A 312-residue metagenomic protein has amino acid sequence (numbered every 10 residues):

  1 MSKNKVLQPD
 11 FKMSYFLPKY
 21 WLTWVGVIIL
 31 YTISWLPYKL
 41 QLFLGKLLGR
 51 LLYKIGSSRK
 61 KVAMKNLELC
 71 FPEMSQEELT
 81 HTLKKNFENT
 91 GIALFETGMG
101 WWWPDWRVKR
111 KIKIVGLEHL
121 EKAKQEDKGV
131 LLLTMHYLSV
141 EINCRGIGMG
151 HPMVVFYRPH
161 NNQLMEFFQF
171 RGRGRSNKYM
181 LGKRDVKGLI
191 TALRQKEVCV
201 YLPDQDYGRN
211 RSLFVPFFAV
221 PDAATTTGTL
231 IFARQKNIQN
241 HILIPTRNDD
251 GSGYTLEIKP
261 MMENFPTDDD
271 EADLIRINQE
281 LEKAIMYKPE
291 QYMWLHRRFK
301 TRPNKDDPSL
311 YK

Functional and structural regions predicted by a protein language model:
S2-K3, L7, T80-K84, K122 (+2 more regions): Non-catalytic C-terminal accessory region of glycerolipid acyltransferases and related lyso-lipid remodeling enzymes
S2-T134, F168-G172, N177: Membrane-anchoring hydrophobic helices of lipid-metabolizing enzymes
L7-F16, P152-R158, I285: An N-terminal domain-start capping segment
L22, G56, H136, N162 (+2 more regions): Charged, low-complexity surface patches
I28, A63-N66, N143, F168-Q169 (+3 more regions): Hydrophobic alpha-helical segments typical of transmembrane helices and their membrane-interface/capping positions
Q125-R184, R209-L213, P221: Catalytic core of membrane glycerolipid acyltransferases/transacylases, capturing the structured, soluble-facing
